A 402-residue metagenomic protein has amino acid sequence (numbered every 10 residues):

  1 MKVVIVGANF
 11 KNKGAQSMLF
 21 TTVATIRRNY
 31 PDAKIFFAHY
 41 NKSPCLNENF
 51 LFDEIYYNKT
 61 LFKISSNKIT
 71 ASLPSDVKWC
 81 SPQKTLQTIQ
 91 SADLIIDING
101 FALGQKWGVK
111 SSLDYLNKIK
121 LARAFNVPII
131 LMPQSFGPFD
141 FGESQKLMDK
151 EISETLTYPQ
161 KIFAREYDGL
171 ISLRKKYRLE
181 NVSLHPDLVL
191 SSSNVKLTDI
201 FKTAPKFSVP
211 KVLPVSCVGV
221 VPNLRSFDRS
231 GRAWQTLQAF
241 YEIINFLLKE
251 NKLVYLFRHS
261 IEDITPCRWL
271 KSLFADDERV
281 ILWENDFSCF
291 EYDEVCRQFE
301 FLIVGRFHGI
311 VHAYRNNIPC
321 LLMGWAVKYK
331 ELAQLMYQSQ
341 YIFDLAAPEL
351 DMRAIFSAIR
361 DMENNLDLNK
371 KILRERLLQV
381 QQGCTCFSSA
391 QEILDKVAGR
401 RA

Functional and structural regions predicted by a protein language model:
M1-A402: Active-site anion-handling motifs in enzyme catalytic cores
